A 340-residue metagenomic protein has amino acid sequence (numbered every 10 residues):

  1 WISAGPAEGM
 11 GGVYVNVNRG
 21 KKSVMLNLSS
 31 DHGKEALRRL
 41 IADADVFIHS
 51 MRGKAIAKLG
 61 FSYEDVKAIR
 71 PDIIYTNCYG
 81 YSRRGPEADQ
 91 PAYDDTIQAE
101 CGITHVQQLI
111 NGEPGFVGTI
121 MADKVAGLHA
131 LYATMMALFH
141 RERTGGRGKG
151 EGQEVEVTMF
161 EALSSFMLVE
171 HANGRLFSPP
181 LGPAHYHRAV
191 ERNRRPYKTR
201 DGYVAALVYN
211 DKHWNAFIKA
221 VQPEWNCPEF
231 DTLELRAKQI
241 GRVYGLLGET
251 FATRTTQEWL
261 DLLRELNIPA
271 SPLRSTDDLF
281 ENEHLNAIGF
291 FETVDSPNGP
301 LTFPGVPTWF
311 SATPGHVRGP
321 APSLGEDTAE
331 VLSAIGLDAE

Functional and structural regions predicted by a protein language model:
W1-R147, V294, S323, D327-E340: N-terminal helix-loop segment corresponding to the beta1-alpha1 unit of nucleotide/adenylate-binding folds
A4-P6, A184-A189, R194-R195, A206 (+2 more regions): Short Gly/Pro-enriched turn/cap motifs at secondary-structure boundaries
G80-S82, M159-S164, D201-Y203, Y209-H213 (+2 more regions): Glycine-rich beta-alpha junction loops
R83, N111-M121, E142-L163, P183-A189 (+1 more regions): Conserved Rossmann-fold dehydrogenase catalytic segment
G112-M121, K198-D201, T313-H316: Flexible glycine/proline-enriched surface loops and loop-helix/loop-strand junctions
G127-G146, E151-Q153, A162-S165, V169-R175 (+1 more regions): Oxidoreductase and adenylate-handling cofactor-binding alpha/beta cores
H187-R188, R192-L266, A270: Aromatic-enriched alpha-helical interface/lid elements that frame and gate functional surfaces
K198-T199, T276-E340: Terminal low-complexity tails and localization/encapsulation signals of metabolic enzymes
